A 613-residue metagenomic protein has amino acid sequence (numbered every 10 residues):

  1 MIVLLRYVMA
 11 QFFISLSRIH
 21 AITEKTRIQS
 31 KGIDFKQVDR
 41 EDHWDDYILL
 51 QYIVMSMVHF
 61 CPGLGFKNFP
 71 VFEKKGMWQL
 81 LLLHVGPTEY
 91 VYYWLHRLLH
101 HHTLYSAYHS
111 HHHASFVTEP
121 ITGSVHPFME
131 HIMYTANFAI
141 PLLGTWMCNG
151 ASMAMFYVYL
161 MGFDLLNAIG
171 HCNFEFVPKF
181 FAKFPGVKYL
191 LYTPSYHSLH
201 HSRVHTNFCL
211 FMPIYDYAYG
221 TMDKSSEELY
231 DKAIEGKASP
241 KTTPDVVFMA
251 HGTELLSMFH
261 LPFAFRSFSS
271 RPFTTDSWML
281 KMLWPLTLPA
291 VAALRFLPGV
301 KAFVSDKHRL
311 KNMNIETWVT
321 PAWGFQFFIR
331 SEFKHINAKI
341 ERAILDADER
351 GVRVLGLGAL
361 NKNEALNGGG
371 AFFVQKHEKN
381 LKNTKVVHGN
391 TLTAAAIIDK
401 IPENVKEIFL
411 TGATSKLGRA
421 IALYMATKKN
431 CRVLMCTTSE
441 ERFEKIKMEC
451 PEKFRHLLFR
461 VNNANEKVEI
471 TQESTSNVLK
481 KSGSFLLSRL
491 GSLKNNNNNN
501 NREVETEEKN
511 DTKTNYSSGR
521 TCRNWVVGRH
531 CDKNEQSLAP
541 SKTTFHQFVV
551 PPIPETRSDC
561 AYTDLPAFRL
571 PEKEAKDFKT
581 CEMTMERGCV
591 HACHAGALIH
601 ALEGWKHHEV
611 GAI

Functional and structural regions predicted by a protein language model:
M1-S110, A114-C148, C209-L310, D346: Non-catalytic, topology-defining segments of multipass membrane proteins
N149-F211, D216-A218: Functionally important transmembrane alpha-helices
L280-V386, T391, A395, E452 (+4 more regions): Metallocofactor- and cofactor-centric catalytic cores in central/energy metabolism, strongly enriched
K311-N314, F333, P540-I613: Adenosine-phosphate binding glycine-rich loop
P321-W323, L357-L360, T411-A413, T437-T438 (+3 more regions): Structural motif
K362-G369, E440-I446, K533-E535, I553-T556: Short, charged/polar "capping" segments at the starts of alpha-helices and the immediately preceding loops
P402-N496, N500-T521: Glycine-rich phosphate/diphosphate-binding loop of Rossmann-like nucleotide-binding domains
T512-V550, Y562: Short, well-ordered secondary-structure micro-motifs within conserved domains or adaptor modules
